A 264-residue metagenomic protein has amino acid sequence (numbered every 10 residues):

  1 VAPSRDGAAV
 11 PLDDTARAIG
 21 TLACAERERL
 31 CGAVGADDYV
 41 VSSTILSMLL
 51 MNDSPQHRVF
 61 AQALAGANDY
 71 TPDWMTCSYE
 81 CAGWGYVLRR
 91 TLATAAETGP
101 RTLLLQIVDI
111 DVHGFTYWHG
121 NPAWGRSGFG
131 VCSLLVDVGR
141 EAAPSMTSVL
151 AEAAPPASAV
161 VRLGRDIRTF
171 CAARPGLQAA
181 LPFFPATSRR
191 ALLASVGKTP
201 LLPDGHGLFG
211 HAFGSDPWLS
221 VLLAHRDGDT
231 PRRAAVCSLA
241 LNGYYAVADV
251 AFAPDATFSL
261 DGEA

Functional and structural regions predicted by a protein language model:
V1-D69, M146-T199, S220-R226: Conserved active-site "lid/cap" helical segment
V1-T15, F115-R174, D229, N242 (+1 more regions): Condensing-enzyme catalytic core mediating Claisen C-C bond formation in acyl metabolism
G20, C24, S47-F60, D69-G99 (+5 more regions): Claisen-condensing/thiolase-fold acyl-transfer catalytic domains that form or cleave C-C bonds in fatty acid
